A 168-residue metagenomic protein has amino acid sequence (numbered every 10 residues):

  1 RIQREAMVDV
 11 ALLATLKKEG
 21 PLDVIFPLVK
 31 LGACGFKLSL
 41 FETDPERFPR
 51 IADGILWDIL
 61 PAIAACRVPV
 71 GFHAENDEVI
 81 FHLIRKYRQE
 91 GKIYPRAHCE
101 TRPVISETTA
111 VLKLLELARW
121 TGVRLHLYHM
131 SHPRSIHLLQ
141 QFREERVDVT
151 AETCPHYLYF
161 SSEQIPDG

Functional and structural regions predicted by a protein language model:
R1-L22, L40-D44: Metal-cofactor-binding active-site regions of metalloenzymes
G20-G168: Histidine/acidic residue-rich metal-binding segments in metalloenzymes
